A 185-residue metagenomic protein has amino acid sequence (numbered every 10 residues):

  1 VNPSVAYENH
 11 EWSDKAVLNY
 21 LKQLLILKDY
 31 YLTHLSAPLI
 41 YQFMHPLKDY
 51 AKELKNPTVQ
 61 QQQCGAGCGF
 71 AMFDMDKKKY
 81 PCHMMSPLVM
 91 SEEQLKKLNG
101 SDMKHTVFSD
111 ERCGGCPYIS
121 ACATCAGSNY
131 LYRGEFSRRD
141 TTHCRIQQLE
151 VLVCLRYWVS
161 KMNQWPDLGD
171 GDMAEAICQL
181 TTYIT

Functional and structural regions predicted by a protein language model:
V1-D76, M84-P87: Radical SAM enzyme [4Fe-4S]-AdoMet core and its adjacent flexible, acidic and glycine-rich loops/tails across
M84-T185: Flexible mid-to-C-terminal extensions adjoining Fe-S/redox cofactors in radical SAM and related proteins
